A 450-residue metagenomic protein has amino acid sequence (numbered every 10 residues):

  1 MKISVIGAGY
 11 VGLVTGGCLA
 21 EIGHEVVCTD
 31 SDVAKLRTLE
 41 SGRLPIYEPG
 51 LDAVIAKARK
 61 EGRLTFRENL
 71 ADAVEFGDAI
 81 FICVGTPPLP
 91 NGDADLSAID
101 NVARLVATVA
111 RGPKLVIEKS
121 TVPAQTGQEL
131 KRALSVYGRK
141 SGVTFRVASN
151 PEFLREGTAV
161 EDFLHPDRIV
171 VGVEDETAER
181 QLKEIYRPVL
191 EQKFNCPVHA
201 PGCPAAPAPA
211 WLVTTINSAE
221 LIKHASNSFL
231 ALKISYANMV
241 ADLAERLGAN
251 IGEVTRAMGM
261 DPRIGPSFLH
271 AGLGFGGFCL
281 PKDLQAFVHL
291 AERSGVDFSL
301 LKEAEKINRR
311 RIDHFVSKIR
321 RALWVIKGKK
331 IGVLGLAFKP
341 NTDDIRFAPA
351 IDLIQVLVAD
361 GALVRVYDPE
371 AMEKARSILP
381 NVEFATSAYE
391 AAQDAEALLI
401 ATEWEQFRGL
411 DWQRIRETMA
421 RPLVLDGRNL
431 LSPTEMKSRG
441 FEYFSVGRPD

Functional and structural regions predicted by a protein language model:
M1-D450: Structural/interface elements that position substrates and couple domains in central-metabolism enzymes
